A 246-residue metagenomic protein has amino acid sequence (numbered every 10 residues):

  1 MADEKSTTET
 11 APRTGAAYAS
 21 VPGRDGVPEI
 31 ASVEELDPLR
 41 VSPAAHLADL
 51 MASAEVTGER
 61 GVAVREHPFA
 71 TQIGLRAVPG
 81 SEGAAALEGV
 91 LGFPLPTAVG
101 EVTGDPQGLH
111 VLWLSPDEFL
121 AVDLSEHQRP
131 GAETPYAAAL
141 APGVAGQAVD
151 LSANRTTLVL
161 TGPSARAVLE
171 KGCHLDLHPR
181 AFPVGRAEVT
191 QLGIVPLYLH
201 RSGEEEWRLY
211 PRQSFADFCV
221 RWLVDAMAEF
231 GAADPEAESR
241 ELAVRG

Functional and structural regions predicted by a protein language model:
M1-G246: Basic, glycine/lysine-rich polyanion-binding surfaces/domains
